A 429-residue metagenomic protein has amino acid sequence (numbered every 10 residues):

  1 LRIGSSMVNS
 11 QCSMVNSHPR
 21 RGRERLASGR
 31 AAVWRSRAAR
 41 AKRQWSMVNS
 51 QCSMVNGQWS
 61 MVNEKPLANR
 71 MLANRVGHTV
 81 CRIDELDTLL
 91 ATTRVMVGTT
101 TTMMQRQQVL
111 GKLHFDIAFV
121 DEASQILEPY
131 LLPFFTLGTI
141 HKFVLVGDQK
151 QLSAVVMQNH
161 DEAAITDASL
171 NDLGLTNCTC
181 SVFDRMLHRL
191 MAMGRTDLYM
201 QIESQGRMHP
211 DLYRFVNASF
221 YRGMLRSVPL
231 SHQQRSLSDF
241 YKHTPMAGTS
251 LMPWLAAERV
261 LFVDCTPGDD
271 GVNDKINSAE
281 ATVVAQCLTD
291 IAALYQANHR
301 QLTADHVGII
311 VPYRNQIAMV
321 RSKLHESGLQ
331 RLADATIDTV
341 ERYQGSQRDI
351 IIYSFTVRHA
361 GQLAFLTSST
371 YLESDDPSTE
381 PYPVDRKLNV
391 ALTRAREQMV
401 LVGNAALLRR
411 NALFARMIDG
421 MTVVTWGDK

Functional and structural regions predicted by a protein language model:
L1-N9, N16-W45, V62-H114, V155-L175 (+2 more regions): Conserved P-loop NTPase motor core of helicases/translocases
D87, T101-M103, Q108-V120, S124-K429: Conserved helicase motor core of SF1/SF2 NTP-dependent helicases
